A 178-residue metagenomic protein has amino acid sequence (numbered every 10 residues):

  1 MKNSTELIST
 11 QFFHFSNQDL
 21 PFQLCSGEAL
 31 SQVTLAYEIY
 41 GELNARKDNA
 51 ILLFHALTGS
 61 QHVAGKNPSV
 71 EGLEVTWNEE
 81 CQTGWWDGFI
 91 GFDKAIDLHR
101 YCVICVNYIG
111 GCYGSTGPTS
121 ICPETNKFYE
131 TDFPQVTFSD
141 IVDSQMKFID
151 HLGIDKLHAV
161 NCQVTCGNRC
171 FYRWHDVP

Functional and structural regions predicted by a protein language model:
M1-L53, H62, K66-N67: Catalytic-loop region of hydrolases
E28-S31, L98-H99, L152-D155: Structured loop/turn residues at beta-strand edges in well-structured enzyme cores
S31, V136-S139: Conserved phosphate-coordination/catalytic loops
E38, E42-C122: N-terminal cap/lid subdomain of alpha/beta-hydrolase-fold enzymes
G88, Y108, S144-H151, Y172: Residue-level signal for well-ordered alpha-helical scaffold segments within enzymatic catalytic domains
S115-Q135: Short acidic, low-complexity segments enriched in Ser/Thr/Gly/Pro
N126-D132, S139-A159: Conserved acidic catalytic loop of the alpha/beta-hydrolase fold
D155-P178: Conserved hydrolase catalytic core segment
